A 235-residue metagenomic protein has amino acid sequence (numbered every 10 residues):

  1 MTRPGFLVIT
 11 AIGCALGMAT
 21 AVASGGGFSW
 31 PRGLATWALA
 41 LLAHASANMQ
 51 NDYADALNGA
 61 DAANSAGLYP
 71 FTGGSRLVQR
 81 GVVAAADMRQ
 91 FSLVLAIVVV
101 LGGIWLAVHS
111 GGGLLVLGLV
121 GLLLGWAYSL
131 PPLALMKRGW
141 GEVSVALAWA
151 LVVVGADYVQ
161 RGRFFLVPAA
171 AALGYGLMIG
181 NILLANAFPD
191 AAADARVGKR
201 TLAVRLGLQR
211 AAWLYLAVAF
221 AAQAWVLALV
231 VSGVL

Functional and structural regions predicted by a protein language model:
M1-P31, A35, L39, L133-R138: Topogenic membrane-insertion module of multi-pass membrane proteins
V8-G17, V143-Y158, V204-L208: Small-residue-rich segments of transmembrane alpha-helices in multi-pass membrane proteins, especially helix faces
G13, L39, A43-A47, V99-G102 (+3 more regions): Alpha-helical transmembrane segments of multipass membrane proteins
G25-Q50, L115-L123, L166-A185: Membrane-embedded alpha-helical segments that form the functional core of polytopic membrane enzymes, especially those
L42-L68, N181-A203: Acidic (Asp/Glu-rich) catalytic motifs at the cytosolic membrane interface
S65-V108, A203-V234: Multi-pass membrane catalytic core of lipid/isoprenoid biosynthesis enzymes
G74-R163: Intramembrane alpha-helical segments
